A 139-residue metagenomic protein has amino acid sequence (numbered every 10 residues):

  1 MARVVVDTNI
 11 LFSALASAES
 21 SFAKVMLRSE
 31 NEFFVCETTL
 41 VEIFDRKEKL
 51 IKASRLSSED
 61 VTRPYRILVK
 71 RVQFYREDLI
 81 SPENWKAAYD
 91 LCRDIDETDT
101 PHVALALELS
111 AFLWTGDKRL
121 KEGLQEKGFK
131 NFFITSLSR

Functional and structural regions predicted by a protein language model:
M1-R3: Extreme N-terminal starter segment of soluble prokaryotic enzymes
V5-D7, T115: Generic enzyme active-site microenvironment
V6, A18, F22-I51: PIN/NYN-family metal-dependent endoribonuclease catalytic core
I10-L11, T39, R63, H102 (+1 more regions): Alpha-helix capping/helix-boundary segments
V35-C36, L107-R139: Acidic, PIN/NYN-like endoribonuclease modules and their adjacent C-terminal/linker elements
L50-A53, F132-F133: Short, hinge-like loop/turn segments at secondary-structure boundaries
K52-D78: Helix-adjacent hinge/juxtasegments
Q73-K118: Active-site neighborhoods of divalent-metal-dependent phosphate/nucleic-acid chemistry enzymes
